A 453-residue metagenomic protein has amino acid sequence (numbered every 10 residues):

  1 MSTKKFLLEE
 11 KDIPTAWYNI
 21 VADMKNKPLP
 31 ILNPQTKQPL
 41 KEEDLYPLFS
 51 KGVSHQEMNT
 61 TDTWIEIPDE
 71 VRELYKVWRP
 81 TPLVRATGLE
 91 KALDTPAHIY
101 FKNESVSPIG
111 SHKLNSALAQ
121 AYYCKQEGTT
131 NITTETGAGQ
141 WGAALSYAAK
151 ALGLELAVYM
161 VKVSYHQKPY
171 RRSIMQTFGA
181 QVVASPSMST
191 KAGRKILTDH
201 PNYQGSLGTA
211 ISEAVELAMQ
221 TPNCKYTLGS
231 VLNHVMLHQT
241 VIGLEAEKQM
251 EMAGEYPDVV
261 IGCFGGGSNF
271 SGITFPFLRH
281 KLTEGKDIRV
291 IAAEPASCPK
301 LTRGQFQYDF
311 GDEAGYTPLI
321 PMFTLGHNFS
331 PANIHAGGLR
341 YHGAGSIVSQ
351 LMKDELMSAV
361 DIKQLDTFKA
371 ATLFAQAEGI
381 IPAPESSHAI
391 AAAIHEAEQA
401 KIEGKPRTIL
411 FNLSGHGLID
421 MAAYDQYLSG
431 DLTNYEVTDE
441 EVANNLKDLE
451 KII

Functional and structural regions predicted by a protein language model:
S2-T129: Positively charged, low-complexity intrinsically disordered leader regions
E66, K195-H234, I242, G254 (+4 more regions): Active-site/ligand-binding loops adjacent to catalytic centers
N103-L114, I132-W141, L232-V235, I261-G266 (+4 more regions): Active-site nucleophile and cofactor-binding loops and adjacent substrate-binding regions of central metabolic enzymes
S116, C124-V163, Y256-F270, V290 (+2 more regions): A short, small-residue-rich loop immediately preceding and capping a beta-strand
A119-T129, A143-E155, Q176-T177, T274-E284 (+1 more regions): Alpha-helix C-terminal capping segments
W141-Q204, K300-E313, M421-S429: Active-site-proximal loop->helix
F264-S268, G272, Q364-A422, Q426-S429: Claisen-condensing/thiolase-fold acyl-transfer catalytic domains that form or cleave C-C bonds in fatty acid
